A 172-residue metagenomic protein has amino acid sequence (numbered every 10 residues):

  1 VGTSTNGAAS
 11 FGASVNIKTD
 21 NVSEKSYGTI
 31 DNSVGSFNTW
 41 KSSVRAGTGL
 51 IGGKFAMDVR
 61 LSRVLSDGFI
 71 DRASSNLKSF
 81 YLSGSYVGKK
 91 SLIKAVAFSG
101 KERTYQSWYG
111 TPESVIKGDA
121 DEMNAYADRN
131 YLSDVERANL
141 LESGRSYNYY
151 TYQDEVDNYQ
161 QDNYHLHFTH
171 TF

Functional and structural regions predicted by a protein language model:
V1-D31: A beta-strand signature from Gram-negative outer-membrane beta-barrel systems, especially the internal plug domain
T5-N6, V22-Y27, I51-K54, K90 (+1 more regions): Short loop/turn motifs that connect adjacent beta-strands in outer-membrane beta-barrel proteins
N6-F11, R45, R129-S133: Short acidic/polar alpha-helix capping motifs at helix-coil junctions
G7, G35-N38, R72-N76, Y147-Y150 (+1 more regions): Short sequence motifs at beta-strands and strand-loop junctions characteristic of Gram-negative outer-membrane
T19, N32, T48, V135-E136: Pocket-edge structural micro-motifs
S26-T29, R63-D67, L77, R145-D154: Extracytoplasmic loops and strand-loop junctions of Gram-negative outer membrane beta-barrel proteins
V34-L65, I70-G118, Y164, F168: Transmembrane beta-barrel wall of Gram-negative outer-membrane proteins
K94-H165: Acidic/polar loop-and-plug regions of large Gram-negative outer-membrane beta-barrel proteins
